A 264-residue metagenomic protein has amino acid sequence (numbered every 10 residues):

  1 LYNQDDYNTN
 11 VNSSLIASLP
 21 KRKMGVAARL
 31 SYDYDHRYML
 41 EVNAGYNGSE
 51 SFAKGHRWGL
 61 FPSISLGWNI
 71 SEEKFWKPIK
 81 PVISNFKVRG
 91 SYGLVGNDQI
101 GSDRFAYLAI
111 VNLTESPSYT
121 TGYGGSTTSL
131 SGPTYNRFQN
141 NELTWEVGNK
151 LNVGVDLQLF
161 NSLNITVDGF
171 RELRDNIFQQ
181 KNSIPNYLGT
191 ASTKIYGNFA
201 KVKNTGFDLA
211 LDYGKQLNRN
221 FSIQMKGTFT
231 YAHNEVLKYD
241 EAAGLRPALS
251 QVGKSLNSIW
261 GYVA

Functional and structural regions predicted by a protein language model:
L1, L40-V42, P62, P81-G90 (+3 more regions): Transmembrane beta-strands of outer-membrane beta-barrel proteins
L1-E41, E50-A53: Outer-membrane beta-barrel transmembrane domain signature of Gram-negative proteins, especially the mid-to-C-terminal
Y2-D6, A44-E50, I70-E72, Y92-G96 (+3 more regions): Transmembrane beta-strands of outer-membrane beta-barrel pores
N12-A17, R57-S63, F105-N112, N182-A191 (+1 more regions): Flexible, surface-exposed loop regions and adjacent strand-edge segments of Gram-negative outer-membrane beta-barrel
L15-M24, E115-N164, K194-N218, S255: Outer-membrane beta-barrel signature, preferentially recognizing the C-terminal barrel domain of Gram-negative
A28-Y34, I64-W68, G90, V153-L159 (+3 more regions): Residues on the lipid-exposed face of transmembrane beta-strands in outer-membrane beta-barrel proteins
R37, S71-F86, S162, Q216-I223 (+2 more regions): Short loop/turn motifs that connect adjacent beta-strands in outer-membrane beta-barrel proteins
R104, G214-A264: Conserved small-residue
